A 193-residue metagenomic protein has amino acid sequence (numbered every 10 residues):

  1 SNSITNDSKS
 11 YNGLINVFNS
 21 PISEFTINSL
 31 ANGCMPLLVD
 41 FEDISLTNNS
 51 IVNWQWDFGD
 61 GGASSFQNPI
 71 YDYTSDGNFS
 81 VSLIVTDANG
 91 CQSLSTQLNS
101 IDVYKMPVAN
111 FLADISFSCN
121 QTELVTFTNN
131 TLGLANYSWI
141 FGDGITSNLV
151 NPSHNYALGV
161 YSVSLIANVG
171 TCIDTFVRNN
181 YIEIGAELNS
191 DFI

Functional and structural regions predicted by a protein language model:
S1-I193: Extracellular/lumenal mature domains of secreted and surface-exposed proteins
